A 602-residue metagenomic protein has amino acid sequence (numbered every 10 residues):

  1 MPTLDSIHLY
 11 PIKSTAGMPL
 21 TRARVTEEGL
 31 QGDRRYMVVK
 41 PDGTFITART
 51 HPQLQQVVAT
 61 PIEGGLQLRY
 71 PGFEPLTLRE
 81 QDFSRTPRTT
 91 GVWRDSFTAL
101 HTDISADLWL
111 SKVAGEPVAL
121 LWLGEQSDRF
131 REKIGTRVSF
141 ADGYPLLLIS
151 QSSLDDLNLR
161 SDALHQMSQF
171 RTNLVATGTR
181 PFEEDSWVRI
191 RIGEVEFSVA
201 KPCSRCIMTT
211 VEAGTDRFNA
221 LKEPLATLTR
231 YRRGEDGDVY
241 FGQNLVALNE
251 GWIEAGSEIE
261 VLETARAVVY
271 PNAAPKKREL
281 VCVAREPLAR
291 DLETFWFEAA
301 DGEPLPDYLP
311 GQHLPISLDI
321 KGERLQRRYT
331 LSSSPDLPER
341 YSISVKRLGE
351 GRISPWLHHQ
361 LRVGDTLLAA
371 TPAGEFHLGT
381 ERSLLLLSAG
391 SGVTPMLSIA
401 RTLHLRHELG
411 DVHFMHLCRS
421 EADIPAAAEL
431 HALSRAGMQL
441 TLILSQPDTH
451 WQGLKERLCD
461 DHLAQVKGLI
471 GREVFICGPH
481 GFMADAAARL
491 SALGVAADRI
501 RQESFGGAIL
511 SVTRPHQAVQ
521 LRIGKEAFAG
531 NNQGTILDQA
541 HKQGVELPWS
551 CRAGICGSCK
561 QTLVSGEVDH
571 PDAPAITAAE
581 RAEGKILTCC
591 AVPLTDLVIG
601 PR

Functional and structural regions predicted by a protein language model:
M1-V281: Metal-cofactor-dependent catalytic cores
L76, C206-T210, A265-K277, G322-T330 (+3 more regions): Short, Lys/Arg- and Gly-enriched loop/turn segments at beta-strand edges
V118-S139, S354-R522, A529: FNR/FR-type flavoprotein reductase catalytic core
S257-I259, Q312, D365, G557: Structural motif
A273-T366, S383, H413, C418-S420 (+2 more regions): Ferredoxin-reductase
V281-V283, P515-W549: N-terminal pre-ligand scaffold of iron-sulfur
E526-A527, Q539-P548, G557-R602: Iron-sulfur (Fe-S) cluster-binding segments and ferredoxin-like electron-carrier domains, especially [2Fe-2S]
